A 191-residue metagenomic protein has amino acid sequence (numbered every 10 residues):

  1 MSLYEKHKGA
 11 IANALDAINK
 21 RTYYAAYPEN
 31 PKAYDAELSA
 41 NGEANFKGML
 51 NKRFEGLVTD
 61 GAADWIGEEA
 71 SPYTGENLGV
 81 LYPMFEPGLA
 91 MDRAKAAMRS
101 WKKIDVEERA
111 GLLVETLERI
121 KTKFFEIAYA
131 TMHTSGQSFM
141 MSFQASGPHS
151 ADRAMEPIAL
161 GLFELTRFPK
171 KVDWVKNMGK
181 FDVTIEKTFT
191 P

Functional and structural regions predicted by a protein language model:
M1-H133: Short, structured beta/alpha segment
P28-P31, P72, P83, P148 (+3 more regions): Proline-rich intrinsically disordered, low-complexity coils
G88, D92, A110-F125, Q137-F189: Long amphipathic alpha-helix in the N-terminal Rossmann-like dinucleotide-binding domain of NAD(P)-dependent
